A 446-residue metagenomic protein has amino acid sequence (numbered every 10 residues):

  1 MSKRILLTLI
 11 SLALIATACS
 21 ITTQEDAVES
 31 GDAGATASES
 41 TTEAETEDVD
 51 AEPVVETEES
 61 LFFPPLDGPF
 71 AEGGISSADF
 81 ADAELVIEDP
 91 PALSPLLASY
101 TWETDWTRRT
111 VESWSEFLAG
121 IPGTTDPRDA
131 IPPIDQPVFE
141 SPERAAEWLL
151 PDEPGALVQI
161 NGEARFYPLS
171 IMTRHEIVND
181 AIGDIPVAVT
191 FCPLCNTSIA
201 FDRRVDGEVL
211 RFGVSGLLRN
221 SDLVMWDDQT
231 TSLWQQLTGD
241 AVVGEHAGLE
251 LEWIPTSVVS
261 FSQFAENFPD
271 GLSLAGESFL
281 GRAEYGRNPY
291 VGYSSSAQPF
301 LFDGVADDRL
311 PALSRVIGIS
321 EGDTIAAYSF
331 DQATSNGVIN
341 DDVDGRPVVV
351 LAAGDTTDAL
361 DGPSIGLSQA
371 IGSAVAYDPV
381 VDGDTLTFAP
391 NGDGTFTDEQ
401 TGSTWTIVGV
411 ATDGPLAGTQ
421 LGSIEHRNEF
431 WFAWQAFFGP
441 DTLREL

Functional and structural regions predicted by a protein language model:
M1-L6: Bacterial N-terminal signal peptides that target proteins for export
A16-A18: C-terminal motif of bacterial Sec signal peptides marking the signal peptidase cleavage site
S20-T22: Bacterial signal peptide processing site
E25-E56: Low-complexity, Pro/Thr/Ser/Glu-rich flexible segments characteristic of extracytoplasmic/periplasmic regions
E45-L446: Mid-to-C-terminal functional-domain signal that highlights helix-capping/loop sites within ligand-binding modules
